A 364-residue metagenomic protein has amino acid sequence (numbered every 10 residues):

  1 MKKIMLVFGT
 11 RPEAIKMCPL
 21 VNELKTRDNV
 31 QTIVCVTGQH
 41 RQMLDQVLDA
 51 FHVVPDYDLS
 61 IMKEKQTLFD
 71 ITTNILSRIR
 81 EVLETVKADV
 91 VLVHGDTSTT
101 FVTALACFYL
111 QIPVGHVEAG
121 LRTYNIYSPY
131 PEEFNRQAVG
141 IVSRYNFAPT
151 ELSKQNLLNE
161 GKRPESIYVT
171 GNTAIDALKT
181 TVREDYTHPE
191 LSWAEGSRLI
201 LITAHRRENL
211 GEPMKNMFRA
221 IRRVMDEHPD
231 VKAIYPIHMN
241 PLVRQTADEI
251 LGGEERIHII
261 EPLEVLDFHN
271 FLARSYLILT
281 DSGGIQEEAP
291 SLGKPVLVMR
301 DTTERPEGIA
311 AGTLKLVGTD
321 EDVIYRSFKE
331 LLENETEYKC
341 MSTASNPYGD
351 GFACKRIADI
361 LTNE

Functional and structural regions predicted by a protein language model:
M1-Y235, N240-E364: Nucleotide-activated sugar donor-binding and catalytic core shared by glycosyltransferases and related lipid-linked
